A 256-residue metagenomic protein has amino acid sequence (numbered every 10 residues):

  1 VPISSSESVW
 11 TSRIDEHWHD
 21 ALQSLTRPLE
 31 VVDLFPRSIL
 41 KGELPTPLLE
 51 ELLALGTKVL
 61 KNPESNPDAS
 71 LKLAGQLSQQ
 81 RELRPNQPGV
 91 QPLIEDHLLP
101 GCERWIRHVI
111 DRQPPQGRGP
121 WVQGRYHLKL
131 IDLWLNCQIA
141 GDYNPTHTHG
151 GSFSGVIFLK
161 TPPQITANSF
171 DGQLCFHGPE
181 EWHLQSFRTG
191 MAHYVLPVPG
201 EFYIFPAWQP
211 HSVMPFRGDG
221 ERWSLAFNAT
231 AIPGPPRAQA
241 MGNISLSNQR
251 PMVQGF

Functional and structural regions predicted by a protein language model:
V1-S6: N-terminal acidic, proline/glycine-rich, low-complexity intrinsically disordered segments
E7-Q123, G141-Y143: Non-heme Fe(II)/2-oxoglutarate
R27-E30, S212-M214, L246: Karyopherin-beta/Importin-beta family HEAT-repeat alpha-solenoid scaffold
S38-L40, E221-L225: Short beta-strand micro-motifs in enzyme catalytic cores
D111-R125, A238-Q239, N243-Q249: Intrinsically disordered, low-complexity coil segments
G124-I204, M214, E221, A231 (+1 more regions): Catalytic core of non-heme Fe(II) oxygenases with the double-stranded beta-helix
N228-F256: Double-stranded beta-helix
